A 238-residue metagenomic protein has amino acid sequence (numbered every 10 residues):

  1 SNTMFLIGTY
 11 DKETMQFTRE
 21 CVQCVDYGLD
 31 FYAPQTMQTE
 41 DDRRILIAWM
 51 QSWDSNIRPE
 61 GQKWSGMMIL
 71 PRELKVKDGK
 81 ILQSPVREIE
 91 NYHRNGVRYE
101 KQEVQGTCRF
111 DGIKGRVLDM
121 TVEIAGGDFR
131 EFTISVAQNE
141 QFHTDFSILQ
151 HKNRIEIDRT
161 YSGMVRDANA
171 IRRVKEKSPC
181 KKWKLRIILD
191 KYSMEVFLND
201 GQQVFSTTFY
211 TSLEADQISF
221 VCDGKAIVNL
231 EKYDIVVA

Functional and structural regions predicted by a protein language model:
S1-C21: Active-site neighborhood of glycoside hydrolase catalytic domains
K12, R19-A238: Beta-rich accessory regions
